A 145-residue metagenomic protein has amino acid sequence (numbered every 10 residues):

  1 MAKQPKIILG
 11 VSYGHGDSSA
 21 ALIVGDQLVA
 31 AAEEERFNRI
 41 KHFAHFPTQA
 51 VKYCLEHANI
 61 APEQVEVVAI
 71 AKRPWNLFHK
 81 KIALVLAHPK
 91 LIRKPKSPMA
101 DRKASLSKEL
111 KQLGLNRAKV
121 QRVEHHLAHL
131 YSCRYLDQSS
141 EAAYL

Functional and structural regions predicted by a protein language model:
M1-L145: Short acidic/glycine-rich loops and adjacent helix/strand connectors that line catalytic pockets where negatively
